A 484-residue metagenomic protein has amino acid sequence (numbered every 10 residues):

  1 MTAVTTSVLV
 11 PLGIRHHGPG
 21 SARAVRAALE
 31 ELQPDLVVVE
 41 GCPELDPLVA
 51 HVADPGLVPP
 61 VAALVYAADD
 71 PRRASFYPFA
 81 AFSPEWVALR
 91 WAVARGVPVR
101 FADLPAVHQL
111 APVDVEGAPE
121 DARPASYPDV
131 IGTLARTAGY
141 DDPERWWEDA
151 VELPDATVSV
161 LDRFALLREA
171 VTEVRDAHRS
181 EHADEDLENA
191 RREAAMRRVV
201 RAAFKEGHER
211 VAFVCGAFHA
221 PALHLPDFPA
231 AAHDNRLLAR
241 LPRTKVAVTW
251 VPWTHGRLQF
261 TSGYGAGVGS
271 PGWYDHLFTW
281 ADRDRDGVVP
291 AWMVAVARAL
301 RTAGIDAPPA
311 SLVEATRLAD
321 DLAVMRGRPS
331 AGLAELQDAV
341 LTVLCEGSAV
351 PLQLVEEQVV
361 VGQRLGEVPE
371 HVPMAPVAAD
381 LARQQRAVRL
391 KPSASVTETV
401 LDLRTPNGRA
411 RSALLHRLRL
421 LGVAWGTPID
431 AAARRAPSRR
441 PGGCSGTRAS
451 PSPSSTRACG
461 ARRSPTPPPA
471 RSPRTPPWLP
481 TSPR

Functional and structural regions predicted by a protein language model:
M1-R484: Compositional signal for N-terminal targeting/processing segments
